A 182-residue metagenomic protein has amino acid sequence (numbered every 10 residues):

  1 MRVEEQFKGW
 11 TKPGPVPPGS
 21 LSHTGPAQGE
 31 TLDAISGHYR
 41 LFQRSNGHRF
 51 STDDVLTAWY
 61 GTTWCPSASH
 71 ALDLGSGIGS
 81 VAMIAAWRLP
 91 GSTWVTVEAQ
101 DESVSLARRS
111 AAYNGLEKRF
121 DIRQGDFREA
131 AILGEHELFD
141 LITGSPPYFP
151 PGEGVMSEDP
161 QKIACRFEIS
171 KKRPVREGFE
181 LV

Functional and structural regions predicted by a protein language model:
M1-G29: N-terminal auxiliary segments of SAM/dcSAM-dependent transferases
L21-C65: Class I SAM-dependent transferase core
P26-Q28, Q43, A58, R109 (+2 more regions): A generic local structural motif
W59-E158: Conserved SAM/SAH cofactor-binding pocket of Class I
A85, R176-V182: Class I S-adenosylmethionine-dependent transferase superfamily signal
P146-G178: Mobile active-site "lid"/loop adjacent to the S-adenosyl-L-methionine
